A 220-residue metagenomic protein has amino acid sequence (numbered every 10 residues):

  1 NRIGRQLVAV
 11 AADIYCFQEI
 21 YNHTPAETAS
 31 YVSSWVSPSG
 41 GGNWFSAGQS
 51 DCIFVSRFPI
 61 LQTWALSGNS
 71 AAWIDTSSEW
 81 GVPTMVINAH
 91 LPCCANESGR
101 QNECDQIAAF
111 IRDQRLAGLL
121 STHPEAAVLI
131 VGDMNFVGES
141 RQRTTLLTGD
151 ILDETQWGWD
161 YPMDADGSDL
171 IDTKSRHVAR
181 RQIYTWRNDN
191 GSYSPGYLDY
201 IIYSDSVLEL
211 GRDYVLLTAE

Functional and structural regions predicted by a protein language model:
N1, A12-E19, H90-S98, I130-V131 (+1 more regions): Second-shell loop/turn segments in exported
N1, G68-H123, V215-E220: Acidic/His-rich catalytic or pseudo-catalytic neighborhoods that scaffold and/or coordinate enzyme active centers
N1-T28, V86, I107, I111-T144 (+1 more regions): Active-site beta-strand/loop signature of hydrolases that rely on acidic residues for catalysis
V8, Y21-P25, G48, N96-C104 (+1 more regions): Solvent-exposed, acidic/flexible segments
Q18-C94: Structured beta-strand-rich core segments of catalytic domains in phosphoester-bond hydrolases
A26-S30, A65-L66, I87, E97-Q101 (+2 more regions): Short, solvent-exposed loop/turn and secondary-structure capping segments
S30-S39, F110, T145-D150: Alpha-helical structural signal in soluble globular domains
L66-G68, L116-L129, F136-E220: Metal-dependent phosphoester-hydrolase catalytic domains
